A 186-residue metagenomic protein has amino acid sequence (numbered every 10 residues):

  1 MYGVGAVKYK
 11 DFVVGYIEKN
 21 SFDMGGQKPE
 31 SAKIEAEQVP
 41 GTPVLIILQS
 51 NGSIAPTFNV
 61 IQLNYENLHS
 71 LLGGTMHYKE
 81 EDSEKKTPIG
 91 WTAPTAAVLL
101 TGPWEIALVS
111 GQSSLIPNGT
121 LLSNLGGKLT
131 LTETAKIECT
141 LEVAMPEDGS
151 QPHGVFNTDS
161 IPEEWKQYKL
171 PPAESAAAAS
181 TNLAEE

Functional and structural regions predicted by a protein language model:
M1-L68, N118-K136: Solvent-exposed edge beta-strands and adjacent loop segments that serve as assembly or binding interfaces
V7, P94, V98, L108 (+2 more regions): Intrinsic disorder/low-complexity segments
P40-L48, K85-P94: Short secondary-structure capping micro-motifs at structural edges
A55-N59, P103-E105, E138-E142: Beta-strand secondary-structure signal
F58-N64, L108-Q112, V143-E147: Beta-strand elements of well-folded, non-transmembrane domains
L63-A93: Charged, amphipathic alpha-helical segments
P88-L129: Acidic, glycine-rich flexible loop segments
S113-E186: Mixed-charge, glycine-accented linear interaction segment located at domain edges/termini
